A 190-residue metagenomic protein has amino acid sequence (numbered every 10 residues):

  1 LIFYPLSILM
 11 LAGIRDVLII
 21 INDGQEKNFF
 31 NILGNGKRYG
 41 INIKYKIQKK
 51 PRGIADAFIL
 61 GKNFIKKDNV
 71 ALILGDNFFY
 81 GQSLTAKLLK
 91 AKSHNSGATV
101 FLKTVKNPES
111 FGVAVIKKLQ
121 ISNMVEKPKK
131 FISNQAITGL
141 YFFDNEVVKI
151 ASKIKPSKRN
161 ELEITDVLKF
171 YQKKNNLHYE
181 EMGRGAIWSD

Functional and structural regions predicted by a protein language model:
L1-L74, F78-A86: Conserved N-terminal catalytic core of the sugar/cofactor nucleotidyltransferase
I19, L72-I73, A98-F101, Y179: Structural beta-sheet core signal
I21, I116, F142-F143: A conserved hydrophobic position in a structured secondary element of the catalytic/binding core that shapes
G34-G40, V115, F170-Q172: Short, conserved catalytic or adaptor-binding loops enriched in Gly and charged residues
K46-Q48, F101, E180-G183: Conserved beta-strand termini and adjacent loop/short-helix elements that scaffold enzyme active sites in alpha/beta
G81-E109: Conserved donor-nucleotide/metal-binding helix-loop-beta segment in metal-dependent transferases, i.e., the alpha-helix
L89, Q120-D190: Catalytic-core segments of class I nucleotidyltransferases/pyrophosphorylases that form NMP-activated intermediates
V113-I116, Y179: A structural signal for short hydrophobic beta-strand segments in well-ordered beta-sheet cores
